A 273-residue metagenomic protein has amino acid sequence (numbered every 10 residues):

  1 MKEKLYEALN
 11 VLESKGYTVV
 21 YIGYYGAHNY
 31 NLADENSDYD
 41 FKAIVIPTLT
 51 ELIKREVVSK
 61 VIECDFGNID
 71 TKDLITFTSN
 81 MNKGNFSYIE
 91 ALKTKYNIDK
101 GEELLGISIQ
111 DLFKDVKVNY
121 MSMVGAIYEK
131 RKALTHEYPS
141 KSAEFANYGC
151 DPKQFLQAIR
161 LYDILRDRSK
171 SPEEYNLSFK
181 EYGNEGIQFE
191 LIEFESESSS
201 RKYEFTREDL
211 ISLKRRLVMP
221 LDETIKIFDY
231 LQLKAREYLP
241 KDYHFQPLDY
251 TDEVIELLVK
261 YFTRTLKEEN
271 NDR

Functional and structural regions predicted by a protein language model:
M1-K4, I69, D73, C150-K153 (+1 more regions): Soluble or luminal CAZymes and related metallo-dependent hydrolases
M1-Y6, R207-D209: N-terminal regions immediately upstream of nucleotidyltransferase
E7-R55: Active-site nucleotide-donor binding segment shared across nucleotidyl transfer reactions
T48, G84, R168: Phosphate/oxyanion-binding loops and surfaces in catalytic or ligand/nucleic-acid-binding neighborhoods
L52-H136: A basic- and aromatic-enriched beta-loop-alpha substructure that forms the phosphate/nucleotide- and DNA/RNA-contacting
G101-E269: Conserved nucleotidyltransferase catalytic core and NTase-mimicking acidic/glycine-rich helix/loop elements in nucleic
N271-R273: Short acidic DE-rich linear segments
